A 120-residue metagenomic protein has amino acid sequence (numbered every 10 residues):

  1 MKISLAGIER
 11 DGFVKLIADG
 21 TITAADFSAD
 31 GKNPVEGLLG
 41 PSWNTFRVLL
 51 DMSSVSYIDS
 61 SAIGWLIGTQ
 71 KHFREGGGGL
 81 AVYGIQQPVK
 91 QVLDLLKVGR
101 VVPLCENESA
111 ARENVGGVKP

Functional and structural regions predicted by a protein language model:
M1-I17: Short beta-strand/loop segment at the start of cytosolic alpha/beta domains
S4, G68, V102-P103, G116: N-terminal non-cleavable signal-anchor helices
A6, Y83, C105: General small-molecule cofactor/ligand-binding pocket signal
R10, Q87, S109: Residues that form or immediately flank small-molecule/cofactor binding pockets and catalytic motifs
A18-G20, N107: Active-site donor-binding loop signature of nucleotide-sugar glycosyltransferases
I22-V102: Amphipathic alpha-helical interaction surfaces in cytosolic regulatory modules
P103-N107, A111: Short acidic-hydrophobic, aromatic-tinged amphipathic segments that line or gate anion-handling sites
A111, V115-K119: A short, charged, amphipathic alpha-helix used as a generic interaction element across diverse proteins
